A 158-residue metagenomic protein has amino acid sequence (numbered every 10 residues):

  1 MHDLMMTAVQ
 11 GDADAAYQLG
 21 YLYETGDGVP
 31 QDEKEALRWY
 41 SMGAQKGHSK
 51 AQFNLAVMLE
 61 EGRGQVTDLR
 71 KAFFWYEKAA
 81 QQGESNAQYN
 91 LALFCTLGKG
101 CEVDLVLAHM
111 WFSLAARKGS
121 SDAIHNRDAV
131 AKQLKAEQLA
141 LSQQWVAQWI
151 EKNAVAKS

Functional and structural regions predicted by a protein language model:
M1-T25: N-terminal segments that cap or nucleate solenoid repeat domains
V9-A13, T25-D27, D32, Q45-S49 (+8 more regions): Short helix-capping/linker turns of helical repeat alpha-solenoids
Q18-T25, V29, N54-E61, Q65 (+2 more regions): Hydrophobic face of amphipathic alpha-helices that form TPR/SEL1-like repeat modules and related alpha-solenoid
S121-S158: Terminal, low-structured helical/coil segments at or just beyond the last alpha-helical repeat
